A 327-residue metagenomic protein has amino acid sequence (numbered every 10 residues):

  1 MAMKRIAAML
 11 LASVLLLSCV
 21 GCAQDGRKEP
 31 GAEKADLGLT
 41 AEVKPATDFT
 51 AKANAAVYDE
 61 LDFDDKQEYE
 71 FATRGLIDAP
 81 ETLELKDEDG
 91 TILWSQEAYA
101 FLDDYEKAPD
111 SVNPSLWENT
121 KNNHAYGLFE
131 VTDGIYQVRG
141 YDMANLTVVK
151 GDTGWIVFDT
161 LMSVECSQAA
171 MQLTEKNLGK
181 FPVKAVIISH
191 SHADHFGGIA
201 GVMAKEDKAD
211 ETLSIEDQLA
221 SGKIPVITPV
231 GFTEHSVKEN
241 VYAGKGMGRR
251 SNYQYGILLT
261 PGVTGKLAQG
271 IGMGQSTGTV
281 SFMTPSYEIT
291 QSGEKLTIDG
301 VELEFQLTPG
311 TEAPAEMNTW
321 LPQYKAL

Functional and structural regions predicted by a protein language model:
K4-A12: Sec-dependent signal peptide recognition, specifically the positively charged N-region followed immediately by
L17-G21: C-terminal motif of bacterial Sec signal peptides marking the signal peptidase cleavage site
E29-T120, H124: N-terminal pre-domain segments of enzymes
K121-F181, E316-L327: Conserved beta-strand hairpin/beta-sheet module of binuclear metal-dependent hydrolase folds, prominently
E130, A220-S221, I227, G231-P309 (+1 more regions): Metallo-beta-lactamase
D142-N145, M162-E165, S191-H195, F232-H235 (+1 more regions): Solvent-exposed loop/turn segments at secondary-structure junctions within structured extracellular/periplasmic domains
T153-G154, V164-P225: Active-site metal-binding motif and surrounding structural segment of the metallo-beta-lactamase
V157-D159, A185-I187, F305: Short catalytic-loop micro-motif centered on adjacent basic/acidic residues
